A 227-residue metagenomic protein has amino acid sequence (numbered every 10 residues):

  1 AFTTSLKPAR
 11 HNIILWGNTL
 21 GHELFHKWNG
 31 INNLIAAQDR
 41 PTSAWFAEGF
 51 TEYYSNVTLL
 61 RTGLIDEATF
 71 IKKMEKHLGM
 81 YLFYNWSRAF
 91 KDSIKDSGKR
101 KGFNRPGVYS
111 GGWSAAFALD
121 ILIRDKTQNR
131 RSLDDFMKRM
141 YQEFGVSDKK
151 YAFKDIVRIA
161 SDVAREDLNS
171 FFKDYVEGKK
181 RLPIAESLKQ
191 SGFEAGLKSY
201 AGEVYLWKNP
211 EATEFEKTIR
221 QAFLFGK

Functional and structural regions predicted by a protein language model:
A1-S43: Juxtacatalytic substrate-recognition/specificity segment
R10-L15, T19, P41, W45 (+6 more regions): Soluble non-cytosolic domains of exported or imported proteins
F25, N29-N33, S55-L64, D120 (+3 more regions): Hydrophobic/aromatic-lined pockets within catalytic cores
Q38-W113, F144-S147: Acidic/His/Gly-enriched intrinsically disordered linker/tail segments that often contain short helix/coil "MoRF-like"
L59-K72, I123-S132, S161-F171: Structural helix-adjacent loops and short alpha-helical linkers that scaffold large soluble proteins
K72, S110-F117, I121, K154 (+3 more regions): Feature representing long, continuous alpha-helical segments
K95, K99, A115-T127: Long hydrophobic segments that form regular secondary structure
G145-K227: Beta/coil-rich, acidic/histidine-enriched accessory regions frequently appended to metallopeptidases
